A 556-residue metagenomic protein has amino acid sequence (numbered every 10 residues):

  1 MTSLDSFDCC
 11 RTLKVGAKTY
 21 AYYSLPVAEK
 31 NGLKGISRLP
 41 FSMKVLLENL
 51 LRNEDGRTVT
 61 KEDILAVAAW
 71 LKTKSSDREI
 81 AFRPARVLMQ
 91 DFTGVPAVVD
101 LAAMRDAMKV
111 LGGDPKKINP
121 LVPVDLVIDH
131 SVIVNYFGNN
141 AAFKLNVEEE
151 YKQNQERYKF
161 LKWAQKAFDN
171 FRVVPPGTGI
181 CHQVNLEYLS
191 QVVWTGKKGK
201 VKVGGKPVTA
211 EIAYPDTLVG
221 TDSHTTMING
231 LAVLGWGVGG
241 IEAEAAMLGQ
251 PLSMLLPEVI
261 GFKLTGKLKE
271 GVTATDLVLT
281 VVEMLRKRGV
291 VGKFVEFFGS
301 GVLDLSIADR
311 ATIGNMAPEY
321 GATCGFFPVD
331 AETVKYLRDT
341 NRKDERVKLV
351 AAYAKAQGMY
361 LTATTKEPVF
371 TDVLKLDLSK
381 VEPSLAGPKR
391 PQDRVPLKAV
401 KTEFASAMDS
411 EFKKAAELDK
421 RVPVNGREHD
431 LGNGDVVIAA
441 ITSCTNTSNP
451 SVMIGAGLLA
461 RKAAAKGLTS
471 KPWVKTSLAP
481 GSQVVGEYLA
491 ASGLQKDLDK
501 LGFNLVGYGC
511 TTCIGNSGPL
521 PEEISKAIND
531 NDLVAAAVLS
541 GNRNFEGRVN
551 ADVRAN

Functional and structural regions predicted by a protein language model:
M1-N556: Fe-S-dependent hydro-lyases/dehydratases of central metabolism
